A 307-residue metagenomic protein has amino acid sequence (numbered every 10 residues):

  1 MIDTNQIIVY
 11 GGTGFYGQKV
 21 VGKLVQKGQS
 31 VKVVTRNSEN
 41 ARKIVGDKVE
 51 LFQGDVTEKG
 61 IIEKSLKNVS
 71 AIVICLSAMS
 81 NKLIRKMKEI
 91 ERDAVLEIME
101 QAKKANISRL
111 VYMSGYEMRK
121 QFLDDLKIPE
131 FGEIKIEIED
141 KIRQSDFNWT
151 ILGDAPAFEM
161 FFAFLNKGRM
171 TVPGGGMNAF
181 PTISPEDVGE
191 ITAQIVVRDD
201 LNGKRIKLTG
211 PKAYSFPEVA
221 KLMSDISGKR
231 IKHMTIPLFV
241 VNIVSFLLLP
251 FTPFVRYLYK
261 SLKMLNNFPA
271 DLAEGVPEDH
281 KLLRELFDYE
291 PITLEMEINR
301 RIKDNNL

Functional and structural regions predicted by a protein language model:
I2-K27: N-terminal Rossmann NAD(P)H-binding glycine-rich loop of SDR-like oxidoreductase domains
D3, S30-K32, S38, S70-A71 (+2 more regions): Conserved Rossmann-fold NAD(P)-dependent oxidoreductase catalytic core, especially the SDR/UDP-sugar
G46-S70: Conserved Rossmann-fold cofactor-binding substructure of NAD(P)-dependent oxidoreductases
A155-F180: NAD(P)-dependent short-chain dehydrogenase/reductase
M160-K167, I195-I206, K229-I231: Glycine/proline-rich active-site loop of Rossmann-fold NAD(P)-dependent oxidoreductases
G174-N178, I206-A213, S227-G228, T235-L238 (+1 more regions): Glycine-rich Rossmann NAD(P)(H)-binding loop
G174-V196, G203-K204, S215-E218: Substrate-positioning beta->alpha
V196-R198, F239-L307: A hydrophobic C-terminal alpha-helical subdomain
